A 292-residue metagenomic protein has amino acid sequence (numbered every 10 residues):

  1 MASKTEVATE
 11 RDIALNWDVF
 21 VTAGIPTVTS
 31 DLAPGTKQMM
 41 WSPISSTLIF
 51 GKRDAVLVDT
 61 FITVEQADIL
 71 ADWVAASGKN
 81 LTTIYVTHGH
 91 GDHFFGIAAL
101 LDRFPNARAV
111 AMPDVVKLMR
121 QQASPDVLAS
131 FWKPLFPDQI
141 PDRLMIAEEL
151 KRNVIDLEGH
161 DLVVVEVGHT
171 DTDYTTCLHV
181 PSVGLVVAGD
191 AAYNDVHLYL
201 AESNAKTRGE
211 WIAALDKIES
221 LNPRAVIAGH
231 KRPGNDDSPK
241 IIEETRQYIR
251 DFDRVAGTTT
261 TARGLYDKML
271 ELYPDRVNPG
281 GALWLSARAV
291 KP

Functional and structural regions predicted by a protein language model:
M1-R53: Zn-dependent metallo-beta-lactamase
A2, A129, S220-A225, R232-P292: Accessory terminal helices/loops
S3-V7, V116-Y174, P181-S182, L215 (+1 more regions): Metallo-beta-lactamase
T27-P43, K52-T83: Pre-active-site segment of Zn-dependent metallo-hydrolases
I49, D59, V74, H88 (+6 more regions): Divalent metal-coordination and catalytic microenvironments
V58-T60, T82-H90, V110-P113, V186-G189 (+1 more regions): Active-site neighborhood of phospho(di)ester-bond hydrolases with catalytic His/Asp-centered motifs
E65-A111: Active-site metal-binding motif and surrounding structural segment of the metallo-beta-lactamase
V154, E166-E243, D251: Metallo-beta-lactamase
